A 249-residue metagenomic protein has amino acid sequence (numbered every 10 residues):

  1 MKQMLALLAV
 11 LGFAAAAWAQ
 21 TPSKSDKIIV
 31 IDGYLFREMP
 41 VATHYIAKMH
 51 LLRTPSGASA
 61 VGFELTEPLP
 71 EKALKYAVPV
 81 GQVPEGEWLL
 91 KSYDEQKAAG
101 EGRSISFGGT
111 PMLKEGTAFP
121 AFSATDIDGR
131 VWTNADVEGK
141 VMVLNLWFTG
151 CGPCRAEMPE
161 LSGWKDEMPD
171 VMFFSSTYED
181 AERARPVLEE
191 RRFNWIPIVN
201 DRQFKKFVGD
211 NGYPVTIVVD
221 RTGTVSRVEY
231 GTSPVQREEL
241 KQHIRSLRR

Functional and structural regions predicted by a protein language model:
M1-A6: Positively charged n-region of N-terminal signal peptides that target proteins for export
A17-A19: Boundary at the C-terminal end of the N-terminal hydrophobic targeting segment
M49-P55, T66-A121: N-proximal helix/coil linker or "cap" segments that precede and/or mark the start of modular domains
L52, V218-R249: Thiol-/selenol-based redox modules, centered on thioredoxin-like and closely related oxidoreductase domains
A121-M142: A short beta-strand-turn-helix
E138, N145-G163: Conserved redox-active cysteine motifs that mediate thiol-disulfide chemistry, especially di-cysteine Cys-X(1-2)-Cys
F174, V187-T222, Y230: Short, internal strand/loop/helix patches that form the active-site neighborhood or redox-interaction surface
